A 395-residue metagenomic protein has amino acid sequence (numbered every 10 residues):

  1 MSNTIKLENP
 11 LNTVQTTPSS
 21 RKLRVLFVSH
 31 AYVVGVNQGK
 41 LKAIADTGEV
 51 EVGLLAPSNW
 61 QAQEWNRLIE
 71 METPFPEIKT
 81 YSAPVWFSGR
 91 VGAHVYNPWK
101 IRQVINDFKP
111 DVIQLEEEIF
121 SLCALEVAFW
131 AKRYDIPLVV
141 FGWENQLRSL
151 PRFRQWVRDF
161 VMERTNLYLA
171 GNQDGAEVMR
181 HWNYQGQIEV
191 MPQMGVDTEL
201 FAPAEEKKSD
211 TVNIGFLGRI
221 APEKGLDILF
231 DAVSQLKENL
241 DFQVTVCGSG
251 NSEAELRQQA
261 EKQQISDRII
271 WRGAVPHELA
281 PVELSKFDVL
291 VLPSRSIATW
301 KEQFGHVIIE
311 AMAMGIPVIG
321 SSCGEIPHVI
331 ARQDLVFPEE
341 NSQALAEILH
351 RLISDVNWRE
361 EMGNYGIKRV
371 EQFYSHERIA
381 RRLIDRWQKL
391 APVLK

Functional and structural regions predicted by a protein language model:
L26, K207-S234, T245: Conserved donor-binding/catalytic core segment of Leloir-type glycosyltransferases
H30-V33, E118-L122, Y134-R152, R164-L167 (+1 more regions): A short, histidine- and acid-enriched strand-loop-helix "catalytic/donor-clamping" loop that lines the nucleotide-sugar
A56, D159-P203, R272: Donor nucleotide-sugar binding/catalytic pocket of nucleotide-sugar-dependent glycosyltransferases
V127, R332-Q343, R351-N357: Conserved acidic donor-binding segment of nucleotide-sugar-dependent glycosyltransferases
R257-E278: Nucleotide-activated donor-binding/catalytic signature segment of Leloir-type glycosyltransferases, i.e., the conserved
R268, A344, R351, W358-Q372 (+1 more regions): A short, well-ordered alpha-helix in the C-terminal region of glycosyltransferases
S285-K301, I316: Acidic donor-binding loop of glycosyltransferase active sites
I308-A313, P317-G320: Short hydrophobic beta-strand element within catalytic cores of glycosyltransferases and related nucleotide-activated
